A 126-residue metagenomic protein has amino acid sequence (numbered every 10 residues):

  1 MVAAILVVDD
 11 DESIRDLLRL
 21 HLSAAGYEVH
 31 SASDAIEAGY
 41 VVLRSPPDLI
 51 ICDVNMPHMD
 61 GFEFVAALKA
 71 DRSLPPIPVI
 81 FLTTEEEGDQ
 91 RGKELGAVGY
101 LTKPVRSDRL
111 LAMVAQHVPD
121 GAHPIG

Functional and structural regions predicted by a protein language model:
D10, I51-D53: Active-site T/S-Asp motif of two-component receiver
D16-A24: Charged docking surfaces used in two-component/phosphorelay signaling
G26-S33, V41: Short hydrophobic/Thr-rich beta-strand motif most characteristic of the beta2 strand and flanking loop of CheY-like
S33-E37, D60-A66: Acidic catalytic/metal-coordinating carboxylates
S45-I51: Active-site beta3 strand of CheY-like receiver
M56: Receiver (REC) domain active-site loop signature in two-component systems and cognate sites in sensor histidine kinases
E63, E85-T102, R109-A112, Q116: Alpha4 helix (beta4-alpha4-beta5 surface) of REC/receiver domains from two-component response regulators
I80-L82: Hydrophobic/aromatic residues positioned on beta-strands within the core alpha/beta folds
